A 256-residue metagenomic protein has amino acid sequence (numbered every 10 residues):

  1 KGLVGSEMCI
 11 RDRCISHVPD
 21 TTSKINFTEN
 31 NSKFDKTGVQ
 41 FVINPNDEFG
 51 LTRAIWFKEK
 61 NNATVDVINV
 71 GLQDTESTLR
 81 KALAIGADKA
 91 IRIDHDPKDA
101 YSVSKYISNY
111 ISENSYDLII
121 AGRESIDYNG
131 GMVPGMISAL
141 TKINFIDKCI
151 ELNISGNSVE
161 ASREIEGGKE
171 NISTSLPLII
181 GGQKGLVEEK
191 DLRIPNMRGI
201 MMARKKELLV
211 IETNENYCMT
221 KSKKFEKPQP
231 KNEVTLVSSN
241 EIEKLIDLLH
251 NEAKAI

Functional and structural regions predicted by a protein language model:
K1-I10: Single conserved hydrophobic/aromatic residue that forms the stacking wall/gate of nucleotide- or nucleobase-binding
E7, D88, D117, P177: Conserved acidic residues
R11-V70: N-terminal beta-strand-loop-alpha-helix module at the start of alpha/beta ligand-binding or catalytic domains
K24, C149-I256: Electrostatically charged, flexible surface regions
Q73, S77-Y110, G181: A glycine-rich helix N-cap at a beta->alpha junction
I111-D117: Glycine-rich phosphate-binding loop signature in dinucleotide/nucleotide-binding domains
Y128-I143: Short Gly/Thr/Asp-enriched flexible loops that form oxyanion-binding sites at enzyme active sites
